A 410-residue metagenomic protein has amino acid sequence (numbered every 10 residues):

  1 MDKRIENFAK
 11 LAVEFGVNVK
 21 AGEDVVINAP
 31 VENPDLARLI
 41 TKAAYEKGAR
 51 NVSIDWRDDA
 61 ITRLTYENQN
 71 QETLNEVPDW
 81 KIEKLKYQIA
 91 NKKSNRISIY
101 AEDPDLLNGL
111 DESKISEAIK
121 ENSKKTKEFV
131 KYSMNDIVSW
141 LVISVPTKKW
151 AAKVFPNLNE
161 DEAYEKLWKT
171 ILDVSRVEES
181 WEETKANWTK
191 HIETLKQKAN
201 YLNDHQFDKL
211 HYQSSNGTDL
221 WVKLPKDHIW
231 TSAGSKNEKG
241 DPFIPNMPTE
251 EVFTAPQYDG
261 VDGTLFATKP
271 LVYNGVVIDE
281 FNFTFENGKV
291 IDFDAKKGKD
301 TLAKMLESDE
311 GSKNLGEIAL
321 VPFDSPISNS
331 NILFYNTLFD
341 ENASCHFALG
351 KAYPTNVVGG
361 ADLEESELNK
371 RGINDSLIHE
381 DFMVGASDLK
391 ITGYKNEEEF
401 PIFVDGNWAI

Functional and structural regions predicted by a protein language model:
M1-D262, W408: Active-site bordering "gate/hinge" segments that shape substrate access to catalytic or cofactor-binding pockets
E32-N33, E102-P104, T147, G217 (+8 more regions): Short, glycine-/Ser/Thr-/acidic-enriched flexible segments
K209-Y212, F281-T284, S387-N396: Short polybasic amphipathic segments
K223, F293-D294, F403: Short linear motifs in exposed loops
V252-E310: Long, well-ordered mid-to-C-terminal structural blocks that present hydrophobic/aromatic surfaces
G260-D262, I278-E280, N287-V290, K313-E317 (+3 more regions): Active-site lining segments that contact anionic ligands and/or coordinate catalytic metals
D292-A361: Dual-mode signal for accessory low-complexity, basic/Gly-rich regions
S366-I410: Extended hydrophobic packing segments that form well-structured cores
